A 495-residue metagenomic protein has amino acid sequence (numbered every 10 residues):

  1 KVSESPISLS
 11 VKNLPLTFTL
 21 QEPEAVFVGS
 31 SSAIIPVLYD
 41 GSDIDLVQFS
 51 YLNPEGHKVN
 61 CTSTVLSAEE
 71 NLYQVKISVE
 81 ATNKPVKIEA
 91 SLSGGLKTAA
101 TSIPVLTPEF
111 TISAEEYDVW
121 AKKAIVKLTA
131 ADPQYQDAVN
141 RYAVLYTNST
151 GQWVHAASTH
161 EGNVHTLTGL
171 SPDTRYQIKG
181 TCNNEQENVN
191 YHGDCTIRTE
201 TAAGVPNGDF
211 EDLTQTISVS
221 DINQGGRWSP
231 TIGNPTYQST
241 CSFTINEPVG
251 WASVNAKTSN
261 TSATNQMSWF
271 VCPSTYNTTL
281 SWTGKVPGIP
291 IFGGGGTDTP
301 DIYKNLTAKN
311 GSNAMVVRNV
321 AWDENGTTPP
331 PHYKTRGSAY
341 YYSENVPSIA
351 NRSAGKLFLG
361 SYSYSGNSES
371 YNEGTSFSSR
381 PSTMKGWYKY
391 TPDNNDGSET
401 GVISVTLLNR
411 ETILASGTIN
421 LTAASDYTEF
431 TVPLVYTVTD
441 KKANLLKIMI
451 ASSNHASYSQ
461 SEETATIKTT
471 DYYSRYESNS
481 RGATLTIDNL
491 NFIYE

Functional and structural regions predicted by a protein language model:
K1-E4, L92-A100, E185-H192: Short, exposed coil/turn segments at beta-strand boundaries within extracellular/luminal domains
L14-E22, T107-E115: Proline-enriched interdomain boundary motifs that mark the N-terminal boundary and often initiate the first structured
E24-S31, E116-A121: Short, solvent-exposed loop/linker segments at the N-terminal edge of repeated beta-sheet extracellular domains
S42-F49, A131-S149, N395-T400, K441-L445: Solvent-exposed loop/turn segments flanking beta-strands in beta-repeat/beta-sandwich domains
E69, I77-P85, L167-R175: Surface-exposed, short loops/turns at beta-strand junctions within beta-sandwich domains
L170-Q186: Beta-strand-rich modules
D194-T383, T400-T431, L445-E495: Aromatic (Trp/Tyr/Phe) and Gly/Pro-enriched flexible surface segments
Y390-E399, A423: Extended, low-complexity, turn-rich repeat/linker tracts enriched in Gly/Pro/Ser/Thr and Asp/Glu that occur
